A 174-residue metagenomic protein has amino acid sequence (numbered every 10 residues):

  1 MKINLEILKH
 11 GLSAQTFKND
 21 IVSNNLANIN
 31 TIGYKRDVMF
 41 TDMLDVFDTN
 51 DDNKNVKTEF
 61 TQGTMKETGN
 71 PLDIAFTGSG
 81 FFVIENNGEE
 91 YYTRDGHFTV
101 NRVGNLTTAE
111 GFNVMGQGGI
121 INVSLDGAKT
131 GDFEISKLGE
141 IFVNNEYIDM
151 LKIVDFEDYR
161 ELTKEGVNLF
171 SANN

Functional and structural regions predicted by a protein language model:
M1-N174: Amphipathic alpha-helical polymerization modules
